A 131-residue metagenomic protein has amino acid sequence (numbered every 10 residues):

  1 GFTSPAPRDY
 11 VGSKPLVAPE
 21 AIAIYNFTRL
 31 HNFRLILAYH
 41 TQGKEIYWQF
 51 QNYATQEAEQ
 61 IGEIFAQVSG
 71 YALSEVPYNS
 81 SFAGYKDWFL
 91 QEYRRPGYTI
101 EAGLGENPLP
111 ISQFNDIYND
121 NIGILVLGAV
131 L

Functional and structural regions predicted by a protein language model:
G1-T55, E63, T99-L109: Active-site/substrate-binding loop(s) of hydrolase catalytic cores
P19, A23-N26, Q56-I64, S80 (+3 more regions): Extracytoplasmic/secreted proteins, especially bacterial periplasmic and envelope-associated proteins
R29-F33, G70, V126-V130: Sec-exported extracytoplasmic/periplasmic mature domains
G43-K44, Y71, S81-D87, L104-N107: Short Gly/Pro-enriched loop/turn and capping motifs at secondary-structure junctions
I64-P77: Short, flexible loop segments at boundaries between secondary-structure elements
P77-G97: Short glycine-rich, acidic/polar surface loops and turns
L109-L131: His/Asp/Glu-rich mid-to-C-terminal helical/loop segments that flank catalytic regions of hydrolases
